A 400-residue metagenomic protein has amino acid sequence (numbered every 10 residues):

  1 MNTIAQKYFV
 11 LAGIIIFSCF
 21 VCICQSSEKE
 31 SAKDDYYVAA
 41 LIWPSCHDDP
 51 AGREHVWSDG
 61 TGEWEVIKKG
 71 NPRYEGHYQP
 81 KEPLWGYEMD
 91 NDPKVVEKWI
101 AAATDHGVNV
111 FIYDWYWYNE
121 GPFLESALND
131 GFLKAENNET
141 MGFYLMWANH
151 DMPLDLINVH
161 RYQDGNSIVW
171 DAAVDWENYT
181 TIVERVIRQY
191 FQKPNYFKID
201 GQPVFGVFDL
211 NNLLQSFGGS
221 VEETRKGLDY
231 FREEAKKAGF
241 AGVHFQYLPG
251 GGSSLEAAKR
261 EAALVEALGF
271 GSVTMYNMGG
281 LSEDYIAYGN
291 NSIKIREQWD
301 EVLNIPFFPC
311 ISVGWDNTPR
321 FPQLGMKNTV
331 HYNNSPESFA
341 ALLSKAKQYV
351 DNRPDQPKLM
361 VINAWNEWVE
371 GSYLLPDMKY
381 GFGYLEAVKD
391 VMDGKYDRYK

Functional and structural regions predicted by a protein language model:
N2-V10: Bacterial N-terminal signal peptides that target proteins for export
V10-F20: Bacterial N-terminal signal peptides
C19-A32: Bacterial Sec-dependent signal peptides at the C-terminal "C-region" and cleavage site
K29-K400: Glycan-processing catalytic domains of CAZymes
